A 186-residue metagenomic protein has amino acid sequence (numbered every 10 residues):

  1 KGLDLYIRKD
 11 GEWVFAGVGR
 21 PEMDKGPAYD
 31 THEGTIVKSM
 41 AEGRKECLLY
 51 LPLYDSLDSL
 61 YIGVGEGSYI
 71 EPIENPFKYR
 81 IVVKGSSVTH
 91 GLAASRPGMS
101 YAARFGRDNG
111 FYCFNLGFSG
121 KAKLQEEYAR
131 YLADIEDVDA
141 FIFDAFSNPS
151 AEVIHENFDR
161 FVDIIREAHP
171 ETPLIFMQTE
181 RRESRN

Functional and structural regions predicted by a protein language model:
K1-R80: N-terminal secretory targeting modules
K78-M99: Catalytic nucleophile-elbow at a beta strand-turn-alpha helix junction centered on a G-D-S/GDSL motif, marking
S86, F118, T179: Cofactor-binding loop segments of dinucleotide-utilizing enzymes, especially the Rossmann-like FAD- and NAD(P)+-binding
H90, S95, F111-F114, L124-E127 (+1 more regions): Intrinsically disordered, low-complexity acidic regions
A102-N115: Short helix-loop-beta junction
K121, Q125-N186: Alpha-helical cap/lid subdomain in secreted, periplasmic, or secretory-pathway luminal O-acyl-processing enzymes
